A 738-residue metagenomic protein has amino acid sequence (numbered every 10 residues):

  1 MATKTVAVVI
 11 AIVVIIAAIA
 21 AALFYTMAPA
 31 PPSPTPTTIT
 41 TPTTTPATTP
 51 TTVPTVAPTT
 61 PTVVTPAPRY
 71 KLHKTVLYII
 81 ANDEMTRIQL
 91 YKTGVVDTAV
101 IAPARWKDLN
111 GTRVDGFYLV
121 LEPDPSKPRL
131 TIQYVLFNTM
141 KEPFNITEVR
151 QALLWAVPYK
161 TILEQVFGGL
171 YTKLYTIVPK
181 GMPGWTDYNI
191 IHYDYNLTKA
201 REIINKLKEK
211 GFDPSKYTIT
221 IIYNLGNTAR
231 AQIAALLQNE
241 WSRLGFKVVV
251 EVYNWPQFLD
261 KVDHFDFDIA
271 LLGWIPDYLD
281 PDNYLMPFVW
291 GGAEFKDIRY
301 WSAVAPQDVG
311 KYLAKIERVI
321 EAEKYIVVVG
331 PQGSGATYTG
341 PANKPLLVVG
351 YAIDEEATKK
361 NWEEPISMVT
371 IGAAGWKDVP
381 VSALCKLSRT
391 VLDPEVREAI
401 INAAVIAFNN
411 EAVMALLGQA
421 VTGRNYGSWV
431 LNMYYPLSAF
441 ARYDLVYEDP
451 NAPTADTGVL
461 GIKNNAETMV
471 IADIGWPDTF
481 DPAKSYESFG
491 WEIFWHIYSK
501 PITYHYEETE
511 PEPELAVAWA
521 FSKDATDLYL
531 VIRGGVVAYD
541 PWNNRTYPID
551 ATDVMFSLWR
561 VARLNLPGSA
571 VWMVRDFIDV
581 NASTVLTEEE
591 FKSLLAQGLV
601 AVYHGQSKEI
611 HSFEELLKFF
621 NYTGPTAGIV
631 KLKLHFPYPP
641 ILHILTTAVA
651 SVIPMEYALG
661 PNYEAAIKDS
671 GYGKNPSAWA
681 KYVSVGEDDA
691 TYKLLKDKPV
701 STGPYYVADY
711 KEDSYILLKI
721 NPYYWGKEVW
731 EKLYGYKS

Functional and structural regions predicted by a protein language model:
V53, V63, L121-E122, P128 (+9 more regions): Extracytoplasmic/peripheral linker and loop segments enriched in polar/acidic and small residues with frequent Thr/Pro
P68, K74, Y78-R87, L207-Y278 (+11 more regions): Ligand/substrate-recognition segments at binding pockets and active sites
R87-T93, P143-N145, R150-A152, A518-F591 (+2 more regions): Aromatic- and charge-enriched surface segment that lines or borders ligand/interaction sites
T93, P125-Y175, D194, S215-R230 (+7 more regions): Alpha-helical secondary-structure segments
V166-F167, I471-K523, V700: N-terminal lobe/hinge region of extracytoplasmic solute-binding protein
T172-L207, L225-Q232, W376-D378, W429-N432 (+1 more regions): Structural transition elements
R424-T468, Y734-Y736: Long beta-strand-rich cores associated with HINT superfamily self-processing modules
S569-K681, P704, D709-K711: Surface-exposed binding/hinge segments that line and control ligand-binding clefts or catalytic entry sites
